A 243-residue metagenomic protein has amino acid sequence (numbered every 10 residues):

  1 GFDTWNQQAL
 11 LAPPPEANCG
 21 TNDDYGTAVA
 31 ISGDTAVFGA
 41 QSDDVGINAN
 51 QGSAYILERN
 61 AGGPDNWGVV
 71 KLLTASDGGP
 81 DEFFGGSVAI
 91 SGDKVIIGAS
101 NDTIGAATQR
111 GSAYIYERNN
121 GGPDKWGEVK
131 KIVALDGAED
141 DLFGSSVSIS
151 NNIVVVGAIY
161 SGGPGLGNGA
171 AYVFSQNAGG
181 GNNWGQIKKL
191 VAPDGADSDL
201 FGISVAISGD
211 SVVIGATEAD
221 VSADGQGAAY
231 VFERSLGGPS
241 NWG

Functional and structural regions predicted by a protein language model:
G1-G243: Conserved beta-strand/short-helix segments that make up beta-rich extracellular adhesion/recognition modules
